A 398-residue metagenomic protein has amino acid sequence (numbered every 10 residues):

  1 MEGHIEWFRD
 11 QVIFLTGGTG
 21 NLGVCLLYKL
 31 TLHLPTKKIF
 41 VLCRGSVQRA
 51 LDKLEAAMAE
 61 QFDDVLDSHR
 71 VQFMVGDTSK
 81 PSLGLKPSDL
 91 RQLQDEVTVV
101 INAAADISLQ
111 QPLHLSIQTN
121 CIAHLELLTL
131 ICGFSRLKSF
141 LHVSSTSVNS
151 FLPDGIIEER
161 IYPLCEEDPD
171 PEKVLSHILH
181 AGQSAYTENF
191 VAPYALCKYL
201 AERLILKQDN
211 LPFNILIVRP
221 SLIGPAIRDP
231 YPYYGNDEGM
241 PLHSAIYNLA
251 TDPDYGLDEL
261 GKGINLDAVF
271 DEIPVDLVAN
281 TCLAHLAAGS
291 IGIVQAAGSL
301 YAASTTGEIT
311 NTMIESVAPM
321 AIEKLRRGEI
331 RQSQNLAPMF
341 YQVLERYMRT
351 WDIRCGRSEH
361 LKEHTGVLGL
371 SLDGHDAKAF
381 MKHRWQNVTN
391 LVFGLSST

Functional and structural regions predicted by a protein language model:
M1-D106, L113, F134-S135, S139 (+2 more regions): N-terminal Rossmann/SDR dinucleotide-binding element
Q11-V12, A105-L115, G182-V191, E202 (+4 more regions): Glycine- and acidic
C43, S144, A297: Short beta-strand/turn micro-motifs composed of small residues that flank or help shape donor/cofactor-binding pockets
V65-R70, L130-L137, A201-N214: A structural motif corresponding to the C-terminal end of an alpha-helix and its immediate exit/capping segment
N102-A103, Q110-L115, I122, E126-L196 (+2 more regions): Conserved Rossmann-fold NAD(P)-dependent oxidoreductase catalytic core, especially the SDR/UDP-sugar
I156-H177, P193-A195, Y199, R203-F270 (+2 more regions): NAD(P)-dependent short-chain dehydrogenase/reductase
T281-S371, F380-W385, T389-S396: Mid/C-terminal beta-alpha module of Rossmann-like enzyme folds, strongest in SDR-family dehydrogenases/epimerases
